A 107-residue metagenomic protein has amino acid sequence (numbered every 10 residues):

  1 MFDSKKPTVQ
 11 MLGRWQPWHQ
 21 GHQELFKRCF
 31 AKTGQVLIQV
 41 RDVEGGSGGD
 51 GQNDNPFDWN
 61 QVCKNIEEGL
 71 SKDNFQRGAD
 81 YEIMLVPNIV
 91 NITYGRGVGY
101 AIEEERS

Functional and structural regions predicted by a protein language model:
M1-S107: Nucleotidyltransferase catalytic core that binds NTPs
